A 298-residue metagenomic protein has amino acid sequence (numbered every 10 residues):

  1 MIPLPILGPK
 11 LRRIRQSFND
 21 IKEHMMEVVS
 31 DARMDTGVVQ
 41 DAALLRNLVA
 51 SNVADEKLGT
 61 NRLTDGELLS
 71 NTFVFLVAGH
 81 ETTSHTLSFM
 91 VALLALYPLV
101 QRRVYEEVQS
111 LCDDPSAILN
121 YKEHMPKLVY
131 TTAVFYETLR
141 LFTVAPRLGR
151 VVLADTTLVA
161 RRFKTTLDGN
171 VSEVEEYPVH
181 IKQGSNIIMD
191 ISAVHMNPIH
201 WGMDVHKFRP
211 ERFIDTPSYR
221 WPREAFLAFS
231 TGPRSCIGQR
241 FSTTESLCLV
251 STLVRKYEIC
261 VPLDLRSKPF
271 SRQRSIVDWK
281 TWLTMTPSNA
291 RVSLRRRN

Functional and structural regions predicted by a protein language model:
M1-D31, D113-L119, L227, R291-R297: Cytochrome P450 catalytic-domain helical core, especially the substrate-recognition surface and oxygen-activation
F18-T86, R150, T166: Conserved cytochrome P450 catalytic core segment spanning the I/J/K helices
V39-A43, A92-A145, V152-L153, Y177 (+3 more regions): Cytochrome P450 I-helix active-site segment
T82-A95, L249: Short, small-residue alpha-helix embedded
P98-R102, W221-P222, S235, Q239-T281 (+1 more regions): Cytochrome P450 heme-binding "Cys pocket" and the immediately downstream C-terminal segment
T131-R147, W282-N298: C-terminal domain-closing interface element
R147, N170-E175, Q183, I188-P217: Conserved cytochrome P450 K-helix/beta-meander segment immediately N-terminal to the heme-binding cysteine loop
